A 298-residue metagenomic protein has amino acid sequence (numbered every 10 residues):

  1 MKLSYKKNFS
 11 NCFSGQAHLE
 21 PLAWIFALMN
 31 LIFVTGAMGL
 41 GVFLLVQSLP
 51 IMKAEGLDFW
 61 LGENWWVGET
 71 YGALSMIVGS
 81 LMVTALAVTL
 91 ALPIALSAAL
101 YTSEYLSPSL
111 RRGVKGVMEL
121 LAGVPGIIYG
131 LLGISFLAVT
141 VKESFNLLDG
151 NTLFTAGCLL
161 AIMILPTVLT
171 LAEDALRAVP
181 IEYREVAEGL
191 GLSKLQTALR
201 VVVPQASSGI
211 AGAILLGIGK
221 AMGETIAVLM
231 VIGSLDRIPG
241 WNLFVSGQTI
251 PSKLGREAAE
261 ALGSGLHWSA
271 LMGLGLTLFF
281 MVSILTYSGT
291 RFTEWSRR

Functional and structural regions predicted by a protein language model:
F9-I25, L45-A87, S107-P108, R256-W268: Periplasmic/extracellular loop-to-transmembrane helix junction in inner-membrane transport proteins
A23-W24, I94-G133, L171: Cytoplasmic-entry segments and transmembrane alpha-helices of multi-pass inner-membrane transporters
A73-Y101, V282-I284: Transmembrane alpha-helix signature in integral membrane proteins
E119-I164: Generic hydrophobic transmembrane alpha-helix motif, especially the helices
E143, V228-F279: Interhelical loop and adjacent transmembrane-helix boundary motif in polytopic membrane transport permeases
L171-A172, K194-I232: Transmembrane alpha-helices
E173-R177, I181, E188, A259-R298: C-terminal transmembrane helix and the adjacent membrane-cytosol boundary/short C-terminal tail of inner/organellar
